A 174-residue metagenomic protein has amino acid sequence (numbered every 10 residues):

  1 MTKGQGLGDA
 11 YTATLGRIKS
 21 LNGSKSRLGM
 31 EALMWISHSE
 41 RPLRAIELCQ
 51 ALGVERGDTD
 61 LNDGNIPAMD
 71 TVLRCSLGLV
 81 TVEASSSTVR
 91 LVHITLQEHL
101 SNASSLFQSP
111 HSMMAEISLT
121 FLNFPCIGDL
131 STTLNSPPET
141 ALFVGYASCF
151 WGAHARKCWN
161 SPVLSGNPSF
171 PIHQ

Functional and structural regions predicted by a protein language model:
M1-Q174: Leucine/isoleucine-rich amphipathic helices and adjacent mixed helix/strand linkers that form non-membrane
